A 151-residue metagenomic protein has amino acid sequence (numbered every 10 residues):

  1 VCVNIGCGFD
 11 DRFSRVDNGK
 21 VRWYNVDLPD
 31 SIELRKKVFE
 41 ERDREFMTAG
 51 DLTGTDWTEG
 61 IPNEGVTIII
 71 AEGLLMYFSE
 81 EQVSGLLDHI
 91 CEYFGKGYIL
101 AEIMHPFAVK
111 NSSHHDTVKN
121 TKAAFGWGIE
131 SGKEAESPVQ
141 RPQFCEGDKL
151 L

Functional and structural regions predicted by a protein language model:
V3, C7-L151: Alpha-helical subdomain
